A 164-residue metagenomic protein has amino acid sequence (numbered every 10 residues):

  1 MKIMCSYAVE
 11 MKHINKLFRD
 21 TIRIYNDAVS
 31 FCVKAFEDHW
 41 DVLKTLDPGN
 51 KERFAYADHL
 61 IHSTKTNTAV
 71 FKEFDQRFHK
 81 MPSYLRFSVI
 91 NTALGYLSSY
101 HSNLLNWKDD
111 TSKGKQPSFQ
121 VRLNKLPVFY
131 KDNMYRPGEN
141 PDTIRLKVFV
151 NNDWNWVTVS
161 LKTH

Functional and structural regions predicted by a protein language model:
M1-H164: Nucleic-acid substrate recognition interfaces
